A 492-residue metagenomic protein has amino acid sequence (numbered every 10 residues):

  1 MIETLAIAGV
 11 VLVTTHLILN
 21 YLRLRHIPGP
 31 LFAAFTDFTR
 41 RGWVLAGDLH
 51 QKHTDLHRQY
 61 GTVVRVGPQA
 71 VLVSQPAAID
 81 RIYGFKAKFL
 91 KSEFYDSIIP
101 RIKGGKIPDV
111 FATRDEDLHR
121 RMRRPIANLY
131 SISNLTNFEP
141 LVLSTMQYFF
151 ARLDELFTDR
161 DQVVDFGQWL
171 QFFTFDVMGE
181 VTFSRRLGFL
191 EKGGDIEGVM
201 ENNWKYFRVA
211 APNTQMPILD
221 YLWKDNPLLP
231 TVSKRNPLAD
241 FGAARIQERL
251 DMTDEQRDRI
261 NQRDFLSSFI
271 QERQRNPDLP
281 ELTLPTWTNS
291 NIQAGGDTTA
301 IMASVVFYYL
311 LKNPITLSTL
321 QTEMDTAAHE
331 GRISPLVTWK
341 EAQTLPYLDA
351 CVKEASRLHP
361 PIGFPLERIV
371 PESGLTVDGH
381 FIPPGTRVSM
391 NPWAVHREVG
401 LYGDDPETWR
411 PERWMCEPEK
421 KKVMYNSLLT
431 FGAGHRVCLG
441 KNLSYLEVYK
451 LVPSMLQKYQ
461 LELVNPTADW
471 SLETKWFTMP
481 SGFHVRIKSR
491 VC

Functional and structural regions predicted by a protein language model:
I2-R121, L143-Y148, R152, F173 (+6 more regions): N-terminal membrane-proximal hinge/A-helix region immediately C-terminal to the signal-anchor transmembrane segment
K91-G104, N137-A303, T319, M324 (+1 more regions): Cytochrome P450 heme-thiolate monooxygenase catalytic core
P108, N128, N289, W339-K340 (+4 more regions): Cytochrome P450 heme-thiolate "Cys pocket" and heme-binding signature region
E139, L143, D195-E201, K205 (+6 more regions): Cytochrome P450 I-helix active-site segment
A151-R152, P314-T316, V437, K441-T478: Cytochrome P450 heme-binding "Cys pocket" and the immediately downstream C-terminal segment
T298-L311, L451: Short, small-residue alpha-helix embedded
E372, M390-E419: Conserved cytochrome P450 K-helix/beta-meander segment immediately N-terminal to the heme-binding cysteine loop
T478-C492: C-terminal helix/juxtamembrane-tail motif
